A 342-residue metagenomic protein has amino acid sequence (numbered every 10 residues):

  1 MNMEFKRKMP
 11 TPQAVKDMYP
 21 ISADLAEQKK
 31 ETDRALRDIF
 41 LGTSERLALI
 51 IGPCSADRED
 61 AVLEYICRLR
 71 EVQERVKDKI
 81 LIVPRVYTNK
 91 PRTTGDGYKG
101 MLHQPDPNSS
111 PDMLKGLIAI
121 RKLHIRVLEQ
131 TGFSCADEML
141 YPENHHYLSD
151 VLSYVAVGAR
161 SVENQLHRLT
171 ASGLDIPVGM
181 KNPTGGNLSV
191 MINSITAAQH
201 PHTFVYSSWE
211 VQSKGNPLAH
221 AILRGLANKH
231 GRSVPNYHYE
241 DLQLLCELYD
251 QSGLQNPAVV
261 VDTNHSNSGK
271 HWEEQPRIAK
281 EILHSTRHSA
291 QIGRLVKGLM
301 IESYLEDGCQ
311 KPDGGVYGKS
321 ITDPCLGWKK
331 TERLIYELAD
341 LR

Functional and structural regions predicted by a protein language model:
M1-T43: N- or domain-start disorder-to-order transition segments that initiate the globular core
R7, I66, K79-L244, H265-S266 (+7 more regions): Active-site-facing alpha/beta catalytic cores
L25-D38, V72-V83, N89, I120: N-terminal beta-rich core of secreted/periplasmic extracellular enzymes
F40-T43, R70-K77, I125-Q130, S213 (+2 more regions): Acidic (Asp/Glu)-rich catalytic clusters
A48-A61, D323: Conserved phosphate/anionic-ligand binding catalytic regions in large, soluble enzymes, centered on
G52, V261, G327: Conserved, mostly hydrophobic/aromatic
C54-D57, N256, N264-K270: Short acidic, Gly/Ser-rich segments with clustered Asp/Glu that frequently serve as metal-coordination loops in enzyme
Y304-R342: Internal helix-turn-beta structural module
